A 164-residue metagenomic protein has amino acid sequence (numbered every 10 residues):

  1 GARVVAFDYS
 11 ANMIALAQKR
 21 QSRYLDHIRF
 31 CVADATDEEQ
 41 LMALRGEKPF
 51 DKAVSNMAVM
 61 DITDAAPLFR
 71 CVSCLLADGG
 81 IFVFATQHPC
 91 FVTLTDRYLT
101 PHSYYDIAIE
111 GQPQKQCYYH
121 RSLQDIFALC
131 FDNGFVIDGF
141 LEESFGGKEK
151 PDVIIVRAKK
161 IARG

Functional and structural regions predicted by a protein language model:
G1-L41: Class I SAM-dependent methyltransferase SAM/SAH-binding core
Q18, F69-S73, F127, F131: A structural alpha-helix within SAM-dependent methyltransferase catalytic domains
L41-A53: A short acidic, Gly/Pro-enriched loop at the edge of an enzyme's catalytic core that lines a small-molecule cofactor
D51-A66: A short SAM/SAH-binding and catalytic strip from SAM-dependent methyltransferases
A66-I81: A short glycine-rich, Lys/Arg-flanked "PGG" loop and its adjoining helix->strand segment in the class I
I81-E110: Conserved class I S-adenosyl-L-methionine
Q116-F140: Short alpha-helix
N133-F135, E143, K148-G164: Core SAM-dependent methyltransferase catalytic element
